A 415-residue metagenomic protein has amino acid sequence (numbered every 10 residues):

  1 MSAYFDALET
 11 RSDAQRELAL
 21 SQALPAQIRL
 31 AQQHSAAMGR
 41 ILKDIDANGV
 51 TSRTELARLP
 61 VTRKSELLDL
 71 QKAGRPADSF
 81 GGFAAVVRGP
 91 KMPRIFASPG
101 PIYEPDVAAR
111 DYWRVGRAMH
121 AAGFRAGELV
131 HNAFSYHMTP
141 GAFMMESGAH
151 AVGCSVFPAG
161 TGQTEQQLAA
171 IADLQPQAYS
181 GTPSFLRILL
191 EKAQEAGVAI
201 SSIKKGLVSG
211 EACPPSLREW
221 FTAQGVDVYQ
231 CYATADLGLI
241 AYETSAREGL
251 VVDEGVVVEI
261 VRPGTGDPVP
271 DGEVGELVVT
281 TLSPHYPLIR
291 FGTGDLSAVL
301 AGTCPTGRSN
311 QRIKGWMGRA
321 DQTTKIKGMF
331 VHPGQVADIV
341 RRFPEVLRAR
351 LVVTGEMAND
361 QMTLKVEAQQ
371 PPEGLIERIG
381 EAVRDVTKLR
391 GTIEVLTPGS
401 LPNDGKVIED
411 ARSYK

Functional and structural regions predicted by a protein language model:
M1-A97, P101-A121, R125-A126, A358-T363 (+3 more regions): Nucleotide 5′-phosphate-binding alpha/beta core
M1-D6, R58-Q224, L237, R247-E248 (+1 more regions): Active-site phosphate/ATP/adenylate-binding loop shared across adenylate-forming ligases
A31, S98, V130, Y179 (+5 more regions): Residue-level signal for inorganic ion chemistry
P176-F185, V228, G249-V257, A411-K415: A polyampholytic, Gly/Pro-enriched intrinsically disordered region
Y179, L282-L389, G405: AMP-binding/adenylate-forming catalytic core of the ANL superfamily
C213-C304: Conserved AMP-binding/adenylate-forming
Y229-T234, V353, E394-V395: Beta-strand->loop->alpha-helix junctions that form or flank phosphate-binding loops in nucleotide-handling enzymes
